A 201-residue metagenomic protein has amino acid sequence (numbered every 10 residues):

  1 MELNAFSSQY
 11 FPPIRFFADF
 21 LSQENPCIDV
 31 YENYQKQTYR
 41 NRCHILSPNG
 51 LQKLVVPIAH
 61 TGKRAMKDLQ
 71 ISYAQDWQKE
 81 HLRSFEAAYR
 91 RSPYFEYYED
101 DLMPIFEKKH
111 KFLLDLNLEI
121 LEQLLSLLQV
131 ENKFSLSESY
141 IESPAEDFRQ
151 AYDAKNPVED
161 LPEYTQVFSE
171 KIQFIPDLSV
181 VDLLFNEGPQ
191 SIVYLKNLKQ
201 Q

Functional and structural regions predicted by a protein language model:
M1-Q201: Residues lining hydrophobic/aromatic ligand-binding pockets adjacent to catalytic sites
